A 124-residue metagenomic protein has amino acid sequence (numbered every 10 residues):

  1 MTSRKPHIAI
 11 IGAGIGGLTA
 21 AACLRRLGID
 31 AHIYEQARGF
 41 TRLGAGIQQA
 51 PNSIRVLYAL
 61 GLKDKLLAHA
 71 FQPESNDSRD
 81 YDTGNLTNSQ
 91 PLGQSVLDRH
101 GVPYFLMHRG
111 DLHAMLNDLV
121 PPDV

Functional and structural regions predicted by a protein language model:
T2-G16: Beta1/beta-strand and adjacent pyrophosphate-binding region of the FAD-binding site in flavoprotein oxidoreductases
L18-A22, H113-A114: Short, hydrophobic alpha-helix immediately C-terminal to the catalytic nucleophile
A20-I29, V56-A59: A short, Lys/Arg-enriched amphipathic alpha-helix followed by its capping loop at the start of a domain
R25-A45: Glycine-rich FAD pyrophosphate-binding loop
A45, Q49-L119: Active-site-adjacent segment of FAD-dependent monooxygenases/related oxidoreductases
V120-V124: A conserved beta-strand/loop element that lines the FAD pocket in flavoprotein oxidoreductases
